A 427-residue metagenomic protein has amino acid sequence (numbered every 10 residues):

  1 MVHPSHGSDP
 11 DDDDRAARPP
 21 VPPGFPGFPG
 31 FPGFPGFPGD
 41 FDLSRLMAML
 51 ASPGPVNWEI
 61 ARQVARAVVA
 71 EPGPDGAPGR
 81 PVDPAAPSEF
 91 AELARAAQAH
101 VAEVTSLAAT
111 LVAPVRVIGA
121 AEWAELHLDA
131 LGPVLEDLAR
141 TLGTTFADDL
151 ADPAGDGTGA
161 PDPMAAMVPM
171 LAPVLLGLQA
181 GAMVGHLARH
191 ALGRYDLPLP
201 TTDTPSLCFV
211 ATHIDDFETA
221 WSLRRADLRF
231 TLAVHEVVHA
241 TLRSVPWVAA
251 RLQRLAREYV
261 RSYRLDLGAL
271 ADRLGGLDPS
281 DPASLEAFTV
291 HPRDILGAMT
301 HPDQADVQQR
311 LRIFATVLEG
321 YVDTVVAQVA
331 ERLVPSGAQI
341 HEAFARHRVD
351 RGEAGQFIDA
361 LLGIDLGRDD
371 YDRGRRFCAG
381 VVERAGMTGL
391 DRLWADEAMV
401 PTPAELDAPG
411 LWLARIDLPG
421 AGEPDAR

Functional and structural regions predicted by a protein language model:
M1-D137, D372, A385-R427: N-terminal low-structure segments adjacent to metalloprotease catalytic domains across cellular compartments
M47-V64, L192-A211, A283-V290: Acidic, low-complexity proline/glycine-rich segments
L93-T212: Auxiliary, metal-adjacent structural segments of Zn-dependent hydrolase domains
V174-Y195, L242-L296, P302, D306-V334: Post-HExxH zinc-binding segment in Zn-dependent metallohydrolases
L175, I214-V234: Short pre-active-site segment immediately N-terminal to the catalytic Zn-binding motif
S206-L207, H213-S222, V248-A249, Q253: Active-site-adjacent scaffolding segments
L228-W247, C378: Active-site recognition of the HExxH zinc-binding catalytic motif
A298-R427: Pan-zinc metallopeptidase signature
